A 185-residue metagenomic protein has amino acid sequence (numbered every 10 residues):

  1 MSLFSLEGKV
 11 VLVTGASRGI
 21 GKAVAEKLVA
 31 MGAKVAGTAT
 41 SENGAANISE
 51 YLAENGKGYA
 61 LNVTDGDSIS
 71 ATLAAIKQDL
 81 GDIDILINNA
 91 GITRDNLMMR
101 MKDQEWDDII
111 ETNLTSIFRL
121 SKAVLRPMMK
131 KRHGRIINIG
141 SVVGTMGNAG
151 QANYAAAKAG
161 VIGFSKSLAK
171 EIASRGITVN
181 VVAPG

Functional and structural regions predicted by a protein language model:
V10, S17-R18: Conserved glycine-rich cofactor-binding loop
M31-N47: Conserved glycine-rich Rossmann-like NAD(P)H-binding loop of the short-chain dehydrogenase/reductase
L61-A71, D103: The beta1-alpha1 cofactor-binding region of Rossmann-like NAD(H)/NADP(H)-dependent oxidoreductases
L97-M98, E105-I110: Substrate-binding pocket helix/loop in short-chain dehydrogenase/reductase
S121, A157, S165: Active-site helix of classical SDR
R126, K170-S174: Alpha-helical segment proximal to the catalytic Tyr-Lys
S141: Residue(s) in the substrate-gating loop at a strand-loop-helix junction that position the organic substrate next
